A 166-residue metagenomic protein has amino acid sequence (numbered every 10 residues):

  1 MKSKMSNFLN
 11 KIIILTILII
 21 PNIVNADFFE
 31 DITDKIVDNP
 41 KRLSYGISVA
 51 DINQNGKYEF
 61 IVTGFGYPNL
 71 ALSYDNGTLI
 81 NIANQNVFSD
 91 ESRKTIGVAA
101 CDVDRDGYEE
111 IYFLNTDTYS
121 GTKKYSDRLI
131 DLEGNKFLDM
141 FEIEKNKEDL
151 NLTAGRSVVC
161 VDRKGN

Functional and structural regions predicted by a protein language model:
K2-I13: Bacterial N-terminal signal peptides that target proteins for export
K4, V24-N25: N-terminal leader/targeting signatures
I17-L18: Hydrophobic alpha-helical transmembrane segments of integral membrane proteins, especially lipid-exposed positions
N25-N166: Beta-propeller-forming repeat regions
